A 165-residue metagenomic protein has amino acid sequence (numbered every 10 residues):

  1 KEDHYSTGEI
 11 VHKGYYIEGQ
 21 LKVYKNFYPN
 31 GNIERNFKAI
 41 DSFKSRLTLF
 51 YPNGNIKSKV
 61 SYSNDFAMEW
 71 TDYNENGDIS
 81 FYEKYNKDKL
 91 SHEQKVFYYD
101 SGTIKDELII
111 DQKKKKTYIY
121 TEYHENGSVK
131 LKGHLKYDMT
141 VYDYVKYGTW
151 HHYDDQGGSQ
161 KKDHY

Functional and structural regions predicted by a protein language model:
K1-Y165: Glycine/tyrosine- and acidic-biased, solvent-exposed loop/turn segments at the edges of beta-strands
